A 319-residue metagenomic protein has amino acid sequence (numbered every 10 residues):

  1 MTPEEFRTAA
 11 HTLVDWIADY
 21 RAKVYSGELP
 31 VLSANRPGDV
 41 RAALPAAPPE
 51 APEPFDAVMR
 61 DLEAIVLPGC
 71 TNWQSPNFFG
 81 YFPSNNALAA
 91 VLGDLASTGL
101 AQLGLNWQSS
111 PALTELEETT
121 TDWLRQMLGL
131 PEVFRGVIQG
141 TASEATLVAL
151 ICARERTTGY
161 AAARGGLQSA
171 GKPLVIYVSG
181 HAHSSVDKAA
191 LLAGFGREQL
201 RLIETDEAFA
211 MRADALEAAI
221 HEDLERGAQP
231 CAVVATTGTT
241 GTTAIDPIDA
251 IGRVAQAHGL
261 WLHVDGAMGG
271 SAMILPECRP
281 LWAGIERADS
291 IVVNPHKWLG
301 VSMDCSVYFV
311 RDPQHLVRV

Functional and structural regions predicted by a protein language model:
M1-V133: N-terminal entrance/gating region of PLP-dependent enzymes' catalytic architecture
P3, L44, L100-Q108, L130-V137 (+3 more regions): Glycine- and acidic
V24-Y25, L32, N77, R135 (+4 more regions): Residue-level detector of alpha-helical recognition elements and their boundaries
T114, E118, Q139-S143, L147 (+1 more regions): An alpha-helix initiation/capping motif
L124-C152, R201-E204: Short loop-beta-helix segment that forms the pyridoxal 5′-phosphate
A145-V319: Conserved PLP-enzyme active-site core in the AAT-like
